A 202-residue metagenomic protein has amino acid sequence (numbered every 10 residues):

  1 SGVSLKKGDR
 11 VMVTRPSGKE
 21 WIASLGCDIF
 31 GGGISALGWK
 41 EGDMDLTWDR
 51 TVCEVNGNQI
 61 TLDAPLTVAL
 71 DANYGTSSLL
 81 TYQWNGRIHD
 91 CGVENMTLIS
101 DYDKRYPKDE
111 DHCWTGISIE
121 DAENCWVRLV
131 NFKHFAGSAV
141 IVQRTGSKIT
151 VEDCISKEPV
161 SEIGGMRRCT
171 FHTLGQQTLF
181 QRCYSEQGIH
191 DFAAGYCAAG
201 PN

Functional and structural regions predicted by a protein language model:
S1, G8, G75-L79: Glycine-centered loop/turn motifs
V3, L80-G86, K104-Y106, T115-D121 (+3 more regions): Glycine-rich beta-solenoid repeat tracts in large extracellular/virion proteins
V3-K40: Short coil-to-beta transition motif at edge beta-strands of beta-rich domains
V11-V13, V52, I60, I117 (+1 more regions): Hydrophobic beta-strand residues in large extracellular and virion-surface proteins
R15, N56-N58, G146, G175: Residue-level signal for tight coil/turn positions that link beta-strands
W21-A23, L70-A72, D101-Y106, V127-R128 (+3 more regions): Short helix/loop capping segments that flank catalytic or ligand/cofactor-binding pockets
C27-E110, W114: Small/polar beta-strand repeat architecture
H89-S100, E123-H134, G146-S161, L174-I189 (+1 more regions): Right-handed parallel beta-helix
